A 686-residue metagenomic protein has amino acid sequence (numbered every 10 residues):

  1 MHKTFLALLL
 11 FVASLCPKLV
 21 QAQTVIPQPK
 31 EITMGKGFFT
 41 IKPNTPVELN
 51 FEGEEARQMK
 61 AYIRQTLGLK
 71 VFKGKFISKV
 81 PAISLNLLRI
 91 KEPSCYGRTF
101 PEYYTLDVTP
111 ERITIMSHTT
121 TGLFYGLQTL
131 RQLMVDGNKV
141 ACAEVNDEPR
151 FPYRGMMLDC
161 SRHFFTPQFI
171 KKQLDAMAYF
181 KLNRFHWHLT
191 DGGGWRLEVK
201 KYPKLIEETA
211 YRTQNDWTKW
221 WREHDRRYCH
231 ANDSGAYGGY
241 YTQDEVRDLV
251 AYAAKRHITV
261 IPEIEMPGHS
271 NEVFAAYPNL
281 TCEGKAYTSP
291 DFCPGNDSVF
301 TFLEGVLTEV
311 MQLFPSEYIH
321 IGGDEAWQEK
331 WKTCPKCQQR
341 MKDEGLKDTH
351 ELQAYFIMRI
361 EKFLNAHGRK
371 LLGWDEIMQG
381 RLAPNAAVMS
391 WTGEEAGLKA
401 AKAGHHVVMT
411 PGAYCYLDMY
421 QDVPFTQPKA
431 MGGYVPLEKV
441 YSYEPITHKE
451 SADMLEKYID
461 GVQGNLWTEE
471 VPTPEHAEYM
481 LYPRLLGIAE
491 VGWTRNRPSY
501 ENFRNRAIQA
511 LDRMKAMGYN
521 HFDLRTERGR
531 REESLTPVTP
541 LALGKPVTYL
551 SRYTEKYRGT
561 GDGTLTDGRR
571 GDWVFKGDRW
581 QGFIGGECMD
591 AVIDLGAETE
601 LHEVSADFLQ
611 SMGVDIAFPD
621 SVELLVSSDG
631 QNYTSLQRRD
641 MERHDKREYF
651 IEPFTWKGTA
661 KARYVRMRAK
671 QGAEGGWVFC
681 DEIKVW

Functional and structural regions predicted by a protein language model:
M1-T24: Bacterial Sec-dependent N-terminal signal peptides
A22-F151, H476, I488-H521, T526: Contiguous, structured surface segment used for ligand recognition
T24, S94-F300, E304-Y318, R359 (+2 more regions): Feature activates predominantly on carbohydrate-active enzymes
E55-A56, F164-T166, G192-E198, P267-V273 (+8 more regions): Flexible loop/turn segments at secondary-structure boundaries
V273, N279-E283, Y287-P384, W391-L398: Active-site neighborhood of glycoside hydrolase catalytic domains
L371-E376, R381-A386, T392-P537: Flexible, acidic glycine-rich loops studded with aromatic residues
T536-R570: Predominantly extracellular/luminal regions of secreted and cell-surface proteins, especially disulfide-bonded
D572-Q637, E648-W686: Aromatic, loop-rich ligand-recognition surfaces of beta-strand-rich domains
